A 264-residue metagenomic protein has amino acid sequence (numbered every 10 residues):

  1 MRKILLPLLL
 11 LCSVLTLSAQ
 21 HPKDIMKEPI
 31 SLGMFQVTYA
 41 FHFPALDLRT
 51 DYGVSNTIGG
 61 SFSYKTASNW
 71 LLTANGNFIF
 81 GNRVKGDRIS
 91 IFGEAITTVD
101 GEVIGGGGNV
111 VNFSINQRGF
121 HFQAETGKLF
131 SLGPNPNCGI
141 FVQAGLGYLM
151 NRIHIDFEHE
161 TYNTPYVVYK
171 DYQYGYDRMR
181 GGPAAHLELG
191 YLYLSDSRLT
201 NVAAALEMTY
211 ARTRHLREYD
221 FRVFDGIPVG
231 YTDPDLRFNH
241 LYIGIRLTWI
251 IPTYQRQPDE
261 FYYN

Functional and structural regions predicted by a protein language model:
I4-S13: Sec-dependent N-terminal signal peptides
A19-L71, I79, N239, T248-P252 (+1 more regions): Short glycine/proline- and aromatic-enriched beta-strand/turn motifs that initiate or cap beta-hairpins
Q20-L32, S68-N69, S131-G139, L194-V202 (+1 more regions): Short loop/turn motifs that connect adjacent beta-strands in outer-membrane beta-barrel proteins
E28-T38, L71-N75, Q117-H121, N135-Q143 (+3 more regions): Outer-membrane beta-barrel architecture
V37-Y39, G60-Y64, G76, F122-K128 (+4 more regions): Residues on the lipid-exposed face of transmembrane beta-strands in outer-membrane beta-barrel proteins
H42-P44, I79-R83, L129-S131, G147-I153 (+2 more regions): Structural signature of outer-membrane beta-barrel domains
L46-D51, R83-G119, N151-G182, L216-D225 (+2 more regions): Extracellular/periplasm-exposed beta-strand and loop segments of Gram-negative cell-envelope proteins, dominated by
L187-N264: Predominantly the C-terminal beta-signal and adjacent terminal strand-loop region of outer-membrane beta-barrel
